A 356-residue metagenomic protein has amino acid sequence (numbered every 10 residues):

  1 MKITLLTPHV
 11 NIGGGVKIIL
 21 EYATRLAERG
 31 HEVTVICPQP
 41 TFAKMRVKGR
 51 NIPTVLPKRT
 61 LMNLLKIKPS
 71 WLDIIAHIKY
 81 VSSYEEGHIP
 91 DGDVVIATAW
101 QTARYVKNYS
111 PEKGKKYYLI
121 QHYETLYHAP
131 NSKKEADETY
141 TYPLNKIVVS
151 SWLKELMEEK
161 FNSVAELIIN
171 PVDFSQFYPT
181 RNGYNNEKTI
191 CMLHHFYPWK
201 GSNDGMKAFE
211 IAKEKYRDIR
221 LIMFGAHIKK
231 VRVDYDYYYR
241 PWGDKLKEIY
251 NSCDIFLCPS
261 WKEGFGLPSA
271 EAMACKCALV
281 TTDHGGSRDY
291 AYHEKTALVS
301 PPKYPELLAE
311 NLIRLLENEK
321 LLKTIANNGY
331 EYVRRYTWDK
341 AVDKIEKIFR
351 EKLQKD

Functional and structural regions predicted by a protein language model:
S82-D91, H128-V149, L153-K154, K160: Membrane-proximal helix-turn-helix segments that form the acceptor-binding/catalytic region of lipid-linked
T125-N131, E159, V164-E187, E248: Acidic anion/phosphate-binding donor-loop and adjacent secondary structure in glycosyltransferase catalytic cores
I147, G183-K200, M206-K213: Conserved donor-binding/catalytic core segment of Leloir-type glycosyltransferases
G225-K247: Nucleotide-activated donor-binding/catalytic signature segment of Leloir-type glycosyltransferases, i.e., the conserved
W261: Aromatic "clamp/platform" in nucleotide-sugar-dependent glycosyltransferases that forms part of the donor/acceptor
A278-T281: Short hydrophobic beta-strand element within catalytic cores of glycosyltransferases and related nucleotide-activated
H293-E294, L298-P305, R314-E319: Conserved acidic donor-binding segment of nucleotide-sugar-dependent glycosyltransferases
L307, R314, L321-R335, K344-K347 (+1 more regions): A short, well-ordered alpha-helix in the C-terminal region of glycosyltransferases
